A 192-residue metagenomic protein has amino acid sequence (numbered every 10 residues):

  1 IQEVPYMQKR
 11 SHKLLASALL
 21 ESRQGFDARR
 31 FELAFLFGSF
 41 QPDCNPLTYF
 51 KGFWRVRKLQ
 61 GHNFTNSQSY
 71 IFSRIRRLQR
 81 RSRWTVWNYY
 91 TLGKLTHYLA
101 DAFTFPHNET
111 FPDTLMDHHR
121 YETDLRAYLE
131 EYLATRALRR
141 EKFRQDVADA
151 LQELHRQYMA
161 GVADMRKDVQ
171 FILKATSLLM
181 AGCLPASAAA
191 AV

Functional and structural regions predicted by a protein language model:
I1-V192: N-terminal membrane-targeting hydrophobic helices
